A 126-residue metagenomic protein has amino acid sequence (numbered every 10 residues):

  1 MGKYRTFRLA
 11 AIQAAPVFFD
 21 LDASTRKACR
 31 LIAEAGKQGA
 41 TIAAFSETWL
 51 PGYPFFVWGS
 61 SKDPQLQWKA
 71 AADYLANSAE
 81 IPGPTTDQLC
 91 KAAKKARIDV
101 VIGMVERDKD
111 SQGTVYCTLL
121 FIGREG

Functional and structural regions predicted by a protein language model:
M1-K3: Eukaryotic N-terminal low-complexity, Ser/Thr- and Lys/Arg-rich leader segments that predominantly function as
T6-P16, T118: Active-site-proximal beta-strand elements of phosphoester/diester hydrolases
Q13-R30: N-terminal phosphate-binding loop and adjacent alpha-helix
L21, R30-R124: Cys-nucleophile CN-hydrolase/nitrilase-fold catalytic domain and related Cys-dependent amidase chemistry that acts on
